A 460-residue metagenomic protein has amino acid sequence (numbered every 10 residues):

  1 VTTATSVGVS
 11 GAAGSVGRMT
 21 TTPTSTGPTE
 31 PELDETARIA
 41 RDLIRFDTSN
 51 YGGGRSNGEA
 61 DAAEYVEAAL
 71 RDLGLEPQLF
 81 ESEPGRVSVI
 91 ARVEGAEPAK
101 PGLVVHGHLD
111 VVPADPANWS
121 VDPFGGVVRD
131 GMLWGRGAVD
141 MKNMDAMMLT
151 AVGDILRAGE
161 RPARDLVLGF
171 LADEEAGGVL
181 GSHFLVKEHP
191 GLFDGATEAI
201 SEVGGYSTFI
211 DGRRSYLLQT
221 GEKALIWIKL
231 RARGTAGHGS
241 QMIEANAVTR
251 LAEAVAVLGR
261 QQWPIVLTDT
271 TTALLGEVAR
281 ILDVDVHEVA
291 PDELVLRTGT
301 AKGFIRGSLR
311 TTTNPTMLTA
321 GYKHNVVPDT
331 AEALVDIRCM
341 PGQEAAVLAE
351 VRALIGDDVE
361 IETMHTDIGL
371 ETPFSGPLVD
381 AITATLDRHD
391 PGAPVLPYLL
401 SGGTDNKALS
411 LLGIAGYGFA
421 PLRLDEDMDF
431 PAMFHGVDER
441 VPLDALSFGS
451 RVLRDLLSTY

Functional and structural regions predicted by a protein language model:
T3-S6, N406: Alpha-helix boundary/capping motif
M19-T24, P31, G205-R214, L218-G221 (+2 more regions): Metal-dependent amide/peptide-bond hydrolase catalytic core, centered on the "pita-bread" metallohydrolase fold
T20-R136, I155-R164, V335: Acidic/His- and Gly-rich active-site-bordering loop/insert found across diverse amide/peptide-bond hydrolases
E83, G107-L109, E202-G204, A232 (+1 more regions): Fold-independent oxyanion-binding glycine-rich loops and adjacent beta-strand/coil segments at enzyme active sites
R92, H106-H108, L171, K229-R233 (+1 more regions): Residue-level recognition of well-ordered beta-strand positions that form the cores of beta-sheet-rich folds across
R129-D140, A393-L396, V437-D438: Short pre-catalytic strand/loop immediately N-terminal to key active-site residues, enriched for Gly-Thr
L133, V139-L217: Acidic/histidine-rich catalytic neighborhood of metal-dependent amide-processing enzymes
